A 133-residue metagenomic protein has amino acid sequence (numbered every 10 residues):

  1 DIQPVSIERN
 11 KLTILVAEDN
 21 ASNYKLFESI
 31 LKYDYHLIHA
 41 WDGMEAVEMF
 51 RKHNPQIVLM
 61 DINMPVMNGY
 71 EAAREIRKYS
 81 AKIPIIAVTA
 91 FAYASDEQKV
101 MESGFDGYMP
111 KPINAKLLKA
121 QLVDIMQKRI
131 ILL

Functional and structural regions predicted by a protein language model:
D1, I113-L122: C-terminal output helix
D1-L15, I130-L133: Disordered, acidic interdomain junction associated with two-component signaling
E18: Conserved acidic carboxylate
K25-K32: Charged docking surfaces used in two-component/phosphorelay signaling
H53-L59: Active-site beta3 strand of CheY-like receiver
M64: Receiver (REC) domain active-site loop signature in two-component systems and cognate sites in sensor histidine kinases
